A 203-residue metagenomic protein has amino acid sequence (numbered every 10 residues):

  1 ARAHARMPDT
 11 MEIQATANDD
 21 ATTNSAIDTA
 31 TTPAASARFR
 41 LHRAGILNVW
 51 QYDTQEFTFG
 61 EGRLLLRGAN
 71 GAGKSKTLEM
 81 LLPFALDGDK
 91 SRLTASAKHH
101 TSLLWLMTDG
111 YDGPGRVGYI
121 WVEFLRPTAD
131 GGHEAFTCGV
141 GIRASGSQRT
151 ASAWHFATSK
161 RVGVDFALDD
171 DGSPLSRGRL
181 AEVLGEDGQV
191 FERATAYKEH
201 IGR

Functional and structural regions predicted by a protein language model:
A1-R203: Extreme N-terminal "head/tail" segments of very large remodeling/mechanoenzyme assemblies
